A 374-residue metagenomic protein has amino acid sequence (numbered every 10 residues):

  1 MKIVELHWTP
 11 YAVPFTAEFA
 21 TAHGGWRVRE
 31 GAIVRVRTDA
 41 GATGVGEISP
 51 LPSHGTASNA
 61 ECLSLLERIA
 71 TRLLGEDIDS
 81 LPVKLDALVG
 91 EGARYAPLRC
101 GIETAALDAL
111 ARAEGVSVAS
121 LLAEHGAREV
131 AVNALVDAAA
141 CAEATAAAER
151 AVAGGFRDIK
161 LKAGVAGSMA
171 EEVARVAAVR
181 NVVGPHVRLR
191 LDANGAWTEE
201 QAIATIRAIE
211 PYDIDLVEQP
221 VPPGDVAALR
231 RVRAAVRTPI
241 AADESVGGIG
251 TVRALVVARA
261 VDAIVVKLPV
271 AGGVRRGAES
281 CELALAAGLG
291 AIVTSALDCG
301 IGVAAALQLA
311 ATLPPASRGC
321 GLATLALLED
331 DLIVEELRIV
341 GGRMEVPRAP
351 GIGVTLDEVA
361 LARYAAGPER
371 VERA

Functional and structural regions predicted by a protein language model:
M1-F15, W26, G31, D298-A374: Flexible C-terminal active-site loop/helix
I3, R37-A113: Metal- or metallocofactor-binding catalytic centers and their adjacent structured scaffolds across diverse enzyme
V34, G41, I102, G115 (+8 more regions): Conserved, mostly hydrophobic/aromatic
I48-T56, L135-A139, I292: Glycine-rich phosphate/pyrophosphate-binding beta-alpha loops
S64, D213, D225-P239, G247-R343: Shared catalytic-loop signature of beta/alpha-barrel
S120-V236: Metal-dependent enolase-superfamily TIM-barrel catalytic cores that perform enediolate-based chemistry
N133, R190, E218, P239-D243 (+3 more regions): Structural detector of well-ordered beta-strand residues that form the stable sheet scaffold of enzyme domains
